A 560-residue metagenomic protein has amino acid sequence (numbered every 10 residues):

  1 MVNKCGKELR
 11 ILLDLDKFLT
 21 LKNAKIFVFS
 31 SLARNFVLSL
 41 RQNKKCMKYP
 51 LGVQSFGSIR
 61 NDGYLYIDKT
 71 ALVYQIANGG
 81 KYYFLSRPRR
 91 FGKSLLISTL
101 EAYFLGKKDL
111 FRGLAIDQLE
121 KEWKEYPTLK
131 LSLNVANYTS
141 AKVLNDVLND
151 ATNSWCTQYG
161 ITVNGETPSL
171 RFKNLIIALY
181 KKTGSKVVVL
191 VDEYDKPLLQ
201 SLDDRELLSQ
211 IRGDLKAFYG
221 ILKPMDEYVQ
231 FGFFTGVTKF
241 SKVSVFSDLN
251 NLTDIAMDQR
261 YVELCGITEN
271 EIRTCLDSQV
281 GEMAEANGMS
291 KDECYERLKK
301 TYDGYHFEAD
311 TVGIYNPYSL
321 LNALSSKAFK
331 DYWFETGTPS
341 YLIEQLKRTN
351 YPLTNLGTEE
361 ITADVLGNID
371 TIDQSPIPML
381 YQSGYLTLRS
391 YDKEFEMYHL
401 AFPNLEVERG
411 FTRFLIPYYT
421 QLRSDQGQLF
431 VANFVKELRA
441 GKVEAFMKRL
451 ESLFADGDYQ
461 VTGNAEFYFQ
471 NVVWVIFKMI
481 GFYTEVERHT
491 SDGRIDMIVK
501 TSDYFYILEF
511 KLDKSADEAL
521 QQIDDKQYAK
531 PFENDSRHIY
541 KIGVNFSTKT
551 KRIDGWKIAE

Functional and structural regions predicted by a protein language model:
L9-L15, L19, F27, L32: Short hydrophobic targeting helices and cationic amphipathic motifs that mediate membrane/organellar targeting
K25-A465: Phosphate-binding site recognition
L179-T183, I476-S502: Active-site metal-binding core of divalent-cation-utilizing nuclease and nuclease-like domains
L208-G213, L512-A529: Mg2+/Mn2+-dependent nuclease catalytic core
F218-M225, P378-L386, W474-M479, Q522-I542: Metal-dependent nuclease catalytic cores in nucleic-acid-processing enzymes, especially RNase H-like/related
S452-E485: Acidic-basic catalytic patches of nuclease active cores, encompassing PD-(D/E)XK and other metal-cofactor nuclease
V473, M497-L512, K526: Conserved catalytic cores of phosphodiester-cleaving nucleases, focusing on short active-site segments
P531, D535-E560: Domain-level recognition of nuclease-like catalytic cores that cleave nucleotide substrates
